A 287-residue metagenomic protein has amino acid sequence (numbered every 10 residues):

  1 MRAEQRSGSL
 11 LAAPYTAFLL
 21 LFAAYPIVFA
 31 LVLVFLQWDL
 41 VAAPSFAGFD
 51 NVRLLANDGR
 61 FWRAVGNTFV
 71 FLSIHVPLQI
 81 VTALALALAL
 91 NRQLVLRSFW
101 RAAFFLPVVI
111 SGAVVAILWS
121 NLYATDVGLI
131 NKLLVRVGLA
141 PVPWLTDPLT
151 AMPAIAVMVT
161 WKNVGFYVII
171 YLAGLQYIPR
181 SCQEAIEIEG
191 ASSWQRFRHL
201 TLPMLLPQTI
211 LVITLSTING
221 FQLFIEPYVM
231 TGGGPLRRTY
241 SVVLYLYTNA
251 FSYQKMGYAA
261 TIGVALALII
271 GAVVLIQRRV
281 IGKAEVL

Functional and structural regions predicted by a protein language model:
E4-L287: A structural signal for multi-pass alpha-helical bundles of membrane permease subunits that mediate small-molecule
